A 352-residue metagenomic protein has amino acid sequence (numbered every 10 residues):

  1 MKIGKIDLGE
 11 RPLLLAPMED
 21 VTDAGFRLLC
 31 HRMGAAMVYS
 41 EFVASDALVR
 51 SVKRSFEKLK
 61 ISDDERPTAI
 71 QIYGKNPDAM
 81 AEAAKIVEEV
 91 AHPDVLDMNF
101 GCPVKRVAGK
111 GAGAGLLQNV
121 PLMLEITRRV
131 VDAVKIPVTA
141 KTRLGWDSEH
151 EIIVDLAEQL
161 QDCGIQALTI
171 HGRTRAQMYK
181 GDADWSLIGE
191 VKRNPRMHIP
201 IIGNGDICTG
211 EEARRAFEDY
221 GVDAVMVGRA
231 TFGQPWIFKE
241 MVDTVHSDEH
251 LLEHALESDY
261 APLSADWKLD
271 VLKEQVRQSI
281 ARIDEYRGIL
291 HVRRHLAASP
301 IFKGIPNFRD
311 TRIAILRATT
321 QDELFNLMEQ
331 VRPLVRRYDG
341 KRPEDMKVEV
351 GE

Functional and structural regions predicted by a protein language model:
M1-G4, G9, M18-D94: Glycine-rich, positively charged N-terminal anion/phosphate-binding segment
M1-G9, L13, E19, A24-G25 (+6 more regions): Alpha/beta catalytic cores of nucleotide-metabolism and tRNA/nucleoside-modifying enzymes
L13-P17, V38-S40, T68-I72, L96 (+4 more regions): Hydrophobic faces of well-ordered beta-strands that scaffold small-molecule active sites in alpha/beta enzyme cores
M18-D20, V43-S45, Y73-K75, G101-P103 (+4 more regions): Active-site beta-loop-alpha junctions enriched in small/polar residues
S51-V52, N119-V120, Q234, D284: Short, solvent-exposed helix-helix connector turns and helix-capping sites enriched in acidic/polar residues
K75, Q118, W267: Residue-level signal for the nucleotide or nucleotide-sugar donor/cofactor binding architecture
D78-A112, V120-I201, R215: Alpha/beta enzyme core
